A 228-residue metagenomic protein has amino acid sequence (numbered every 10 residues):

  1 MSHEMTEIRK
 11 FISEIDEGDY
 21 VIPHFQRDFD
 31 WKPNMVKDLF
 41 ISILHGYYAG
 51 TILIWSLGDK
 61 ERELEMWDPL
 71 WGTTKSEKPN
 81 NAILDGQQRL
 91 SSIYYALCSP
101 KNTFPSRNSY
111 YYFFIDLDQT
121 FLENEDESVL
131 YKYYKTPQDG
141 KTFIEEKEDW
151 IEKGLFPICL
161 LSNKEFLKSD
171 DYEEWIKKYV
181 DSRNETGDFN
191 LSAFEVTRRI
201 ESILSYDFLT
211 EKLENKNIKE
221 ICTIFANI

Functional and structural regions predicted by a protein language model:
S2-P33, K37-I228: Basic- and aromatic-enriched surface patches that contact anionic nucleotides/nucleic acids
